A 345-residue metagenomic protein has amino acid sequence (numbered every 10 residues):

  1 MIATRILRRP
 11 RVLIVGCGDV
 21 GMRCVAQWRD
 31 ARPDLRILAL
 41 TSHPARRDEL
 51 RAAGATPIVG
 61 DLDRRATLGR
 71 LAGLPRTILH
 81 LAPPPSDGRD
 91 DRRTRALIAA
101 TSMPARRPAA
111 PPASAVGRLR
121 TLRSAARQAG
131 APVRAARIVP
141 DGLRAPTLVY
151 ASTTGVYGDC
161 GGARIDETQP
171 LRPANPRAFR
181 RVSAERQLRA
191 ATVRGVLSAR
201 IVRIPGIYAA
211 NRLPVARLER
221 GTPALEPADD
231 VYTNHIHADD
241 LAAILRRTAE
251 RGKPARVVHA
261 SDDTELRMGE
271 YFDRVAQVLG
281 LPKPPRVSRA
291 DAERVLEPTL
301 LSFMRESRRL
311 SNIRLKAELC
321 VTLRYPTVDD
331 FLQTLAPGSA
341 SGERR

Functional and structural regions predicted by a protein language model:
S42-A100, A113, G117-R134: NAD(P)H-binding glycine-rich loop region in Rossmannoid oxidoreductase-like domains and their noncatalytic homologs
I98-A126, P132-P176: Conserved Rossmann-fold NAD(P)-dependent oxidoreductase catalytic core, especially the SDR/UDP-sugar
G161-I201: Catalytic helix-loop patch of NAD(P)-dependent Rossmann-fold dehydrogenases
V182, R194-G195, I207-R220, R247-V258 (+1 more regions): Glycine/proline-rich active-site loop of Rossmann-fold NAD(P)-dependent oxidoreductases
R217-I236, D240: A conserved pocket-lining segment of Rossmann-fold NAD(P)-dependent short-chain dehydrogenase/reductase
I244-L300: Mid/C-terminal beta-alpha module of Rossmann-like enzyme folds, strongest in SDR-family dehydrogenases/epimerases
E293-T322: Conserved C-terminal active-site "lid" loop/helix of NAD(P)H-dependent oxidoreductases that clamps the redox cofactor
P326-R345: Amphipathic terminal alpha-helices
